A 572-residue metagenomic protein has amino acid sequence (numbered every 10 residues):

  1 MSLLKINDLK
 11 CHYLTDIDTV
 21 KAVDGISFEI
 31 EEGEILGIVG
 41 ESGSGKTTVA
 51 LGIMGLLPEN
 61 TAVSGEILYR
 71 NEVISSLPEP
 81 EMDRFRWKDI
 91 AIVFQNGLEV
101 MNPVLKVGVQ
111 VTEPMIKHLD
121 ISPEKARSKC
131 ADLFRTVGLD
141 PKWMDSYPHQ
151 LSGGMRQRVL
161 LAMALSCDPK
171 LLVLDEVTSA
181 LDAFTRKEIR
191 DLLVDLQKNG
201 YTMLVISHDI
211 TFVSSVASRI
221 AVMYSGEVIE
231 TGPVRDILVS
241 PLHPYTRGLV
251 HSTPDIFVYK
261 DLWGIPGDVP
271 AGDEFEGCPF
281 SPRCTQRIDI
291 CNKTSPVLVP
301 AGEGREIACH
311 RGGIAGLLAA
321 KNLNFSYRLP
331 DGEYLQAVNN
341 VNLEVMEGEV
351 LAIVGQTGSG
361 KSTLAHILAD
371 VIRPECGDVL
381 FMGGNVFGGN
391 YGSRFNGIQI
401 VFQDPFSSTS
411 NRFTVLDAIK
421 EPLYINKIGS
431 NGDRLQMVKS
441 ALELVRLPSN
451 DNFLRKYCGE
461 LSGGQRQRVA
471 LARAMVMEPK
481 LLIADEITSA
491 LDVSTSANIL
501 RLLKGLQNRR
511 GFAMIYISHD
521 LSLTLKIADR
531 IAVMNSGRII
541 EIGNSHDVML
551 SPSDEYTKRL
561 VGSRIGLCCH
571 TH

Functional and structural regions predicted by a protein language model:
M54, A369: Helix-to-loop junction immediately C-terminal to a conserved catalytic motif
A62-V73, G377-V386: Conserved ABC transporter NBD signature motif
I74-A91, K117, D236-P241, A271-F275 (+6 more regions): ABC ATPase NBD coupling module
E124-K142, D433-N452: Conserved ABC ATPase "signature" region
M144, P233-L317, D451-L454, S545-H572: Short catalytic/signature loops enriched in Gly
V159, A164-L165, V469, M475: ABC ATPase C-loop
S166-K170, V476-K480: A short, proline-enriched helix->beta-strand linker immediately N-terminal to the Walker B motif in ABC-type P-loop
A180-V258, L491, S496-L567: P-loop NTP-binding/switch modules centered on Walker-like glycine-rich loops
